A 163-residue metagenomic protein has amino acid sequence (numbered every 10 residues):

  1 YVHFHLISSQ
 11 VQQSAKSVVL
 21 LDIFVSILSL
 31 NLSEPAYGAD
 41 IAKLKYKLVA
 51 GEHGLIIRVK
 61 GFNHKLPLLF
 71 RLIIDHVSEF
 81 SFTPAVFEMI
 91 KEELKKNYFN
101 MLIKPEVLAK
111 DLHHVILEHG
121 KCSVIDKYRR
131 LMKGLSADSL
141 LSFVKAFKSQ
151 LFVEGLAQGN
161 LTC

Functional and structural regions predicted by a protein language model:
Y1-H5, P35-C163: Charge-rich, well-structured scaffold segments of protease-associated domains
V2-P35: Active/ligand-binding-proximal structured segments within catalytic/core domains that scaffold catalytic residues
